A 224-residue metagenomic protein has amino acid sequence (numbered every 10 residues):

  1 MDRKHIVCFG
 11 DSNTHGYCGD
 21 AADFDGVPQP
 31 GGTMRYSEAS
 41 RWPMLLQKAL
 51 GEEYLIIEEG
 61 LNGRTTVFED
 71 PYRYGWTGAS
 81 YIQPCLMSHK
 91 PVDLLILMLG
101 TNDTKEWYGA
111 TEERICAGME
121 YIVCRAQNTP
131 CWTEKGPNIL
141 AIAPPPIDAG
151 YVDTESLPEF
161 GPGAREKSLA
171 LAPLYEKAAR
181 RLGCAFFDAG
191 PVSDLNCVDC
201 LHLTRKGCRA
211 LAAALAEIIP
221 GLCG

Functional and structural regions predicted by a protein language model:
M1-G60, P84-H89, L95, R209-A210: Serine-esterase "nucleophile elbow" of acetyl-processing enzymes
D2, E52, W76-G224: Alpha-helical cap/lid subdomain in secreted, periplasmic, or secretory-pathway luminal O-acyl-processing enzymes
H15, A21, T65-F68, K105 (+2 more regions): Basic, gly/Ser/Thr/Pro-rich low-complexity segments located predominantly at protein N termini
G16, R64-T66, A149, N196: Generic structural signal for helix capping and beta-alpha/helix-loop junctions
C18-A22, F68-P71, G150-E155: Short aromatic-enriched loop/helix-cap "lid" or pocket-rim segments at secondary-structure transitions that line
M34-R35, P71-W76, A164: Short, flexible loop segments at the rims of nucleotide/cofactor-binding pockets, characterized by
I57-T65, S193-D194: Short connector loops at secondary-structure junctions
N62-Y74: N-terminal beta-loop-helix "entrance" segment that forms/cooperates in small-molecule cofactor or anionic ligand
